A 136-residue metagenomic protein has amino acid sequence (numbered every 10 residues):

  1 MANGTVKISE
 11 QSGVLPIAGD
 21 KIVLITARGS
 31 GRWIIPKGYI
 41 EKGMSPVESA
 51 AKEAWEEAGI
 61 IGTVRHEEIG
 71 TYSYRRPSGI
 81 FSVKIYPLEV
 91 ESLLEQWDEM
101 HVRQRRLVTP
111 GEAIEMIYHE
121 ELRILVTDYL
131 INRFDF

Functional and structural regions predicted by a protein language model:
M1-I35: N-terminal strand-loop-strand
M1-T5, T71, F136: Class I (Rossmann-like) S-adenosyl-L-methionine-dependent methyltransferase catalytic domain, capturing the SAM-binding
T5, V64-E67, P87: Sequence/structural signature of beta-propeller domains
E10-S12, D20, F81-K84, R103: Change "...and in nucleic-acid phosphodiester-cleaving endonucleases..." to "...and in nucleic-acid processing enzymes
I35-I69: The catalytic Nudix box helix
T71-Q96, R106-V108, E121, D128 (+1 more regions): Active-site-adjacent beta-strand/loop module that shapes the phosphate/pyrophosphate-binding cleft
A113-I114: A generic structural signal for short hydrophobic patches within well-formed alpha-helices
